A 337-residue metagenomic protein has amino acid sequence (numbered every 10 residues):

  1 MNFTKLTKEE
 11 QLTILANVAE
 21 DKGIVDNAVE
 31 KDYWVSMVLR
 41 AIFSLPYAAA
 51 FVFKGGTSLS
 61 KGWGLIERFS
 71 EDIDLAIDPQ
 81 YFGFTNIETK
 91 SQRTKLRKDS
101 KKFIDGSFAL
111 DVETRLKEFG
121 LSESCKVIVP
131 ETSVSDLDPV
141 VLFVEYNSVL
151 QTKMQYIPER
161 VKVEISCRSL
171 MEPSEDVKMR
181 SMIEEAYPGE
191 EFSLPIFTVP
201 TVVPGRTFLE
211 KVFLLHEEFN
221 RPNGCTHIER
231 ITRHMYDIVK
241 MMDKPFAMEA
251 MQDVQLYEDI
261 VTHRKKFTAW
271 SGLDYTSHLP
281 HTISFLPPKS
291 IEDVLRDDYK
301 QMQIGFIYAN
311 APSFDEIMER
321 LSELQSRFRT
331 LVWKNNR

Functional and structural regions predicted by a protein language model:
M1-F51, W63, E67, P79-R337: Structured mid-to-C-terminal alpha-helical surface segments
F53-T57: Glycine-rich beta-strand-to-loop/alpha-helix junction loops that act as flexible
S60: Nucleotide phosphate-binding site architecture
L75-A76: Glycine-rich active-site/cofactor-binding loop and its immediate structural neighborhood
